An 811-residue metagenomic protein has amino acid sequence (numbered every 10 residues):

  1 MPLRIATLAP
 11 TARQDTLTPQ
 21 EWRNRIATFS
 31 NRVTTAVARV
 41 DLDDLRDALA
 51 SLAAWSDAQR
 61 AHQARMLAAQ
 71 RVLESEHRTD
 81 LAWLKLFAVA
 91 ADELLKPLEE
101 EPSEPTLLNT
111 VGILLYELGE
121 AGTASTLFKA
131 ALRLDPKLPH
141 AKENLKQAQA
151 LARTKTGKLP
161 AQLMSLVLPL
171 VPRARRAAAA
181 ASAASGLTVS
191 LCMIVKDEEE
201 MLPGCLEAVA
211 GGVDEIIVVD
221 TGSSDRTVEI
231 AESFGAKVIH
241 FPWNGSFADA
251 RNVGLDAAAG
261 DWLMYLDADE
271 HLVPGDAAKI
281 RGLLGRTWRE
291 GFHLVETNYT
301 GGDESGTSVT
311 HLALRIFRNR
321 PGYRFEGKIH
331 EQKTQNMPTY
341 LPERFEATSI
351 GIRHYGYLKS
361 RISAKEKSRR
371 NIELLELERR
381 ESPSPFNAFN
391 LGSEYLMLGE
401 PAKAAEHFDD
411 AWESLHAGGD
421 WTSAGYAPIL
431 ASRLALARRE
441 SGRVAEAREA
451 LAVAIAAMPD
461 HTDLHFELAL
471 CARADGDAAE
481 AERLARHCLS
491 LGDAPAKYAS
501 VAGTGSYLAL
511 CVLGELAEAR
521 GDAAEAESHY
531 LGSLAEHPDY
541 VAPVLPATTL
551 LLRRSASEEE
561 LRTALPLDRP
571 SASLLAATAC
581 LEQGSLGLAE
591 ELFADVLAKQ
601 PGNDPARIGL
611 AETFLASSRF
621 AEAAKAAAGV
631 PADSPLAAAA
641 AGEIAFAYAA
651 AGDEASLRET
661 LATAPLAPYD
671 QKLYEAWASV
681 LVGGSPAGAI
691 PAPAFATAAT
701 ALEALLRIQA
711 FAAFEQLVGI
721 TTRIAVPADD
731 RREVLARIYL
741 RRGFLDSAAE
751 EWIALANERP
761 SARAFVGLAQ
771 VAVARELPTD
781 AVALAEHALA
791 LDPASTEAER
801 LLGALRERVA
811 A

Functional and structural regions predicted by a protein language model:
A36-R39, V72, L81, L115 (+15 more regions): Residue at a conserved register position within TPR or TPR-like alpha-solenoid repeats
T106, H140-E207: N-proximal low-complexity "stem/linker" segments adjacent to membrane-targeting elements
T110, N144, N390, R433 (+10 more regions): Canonical tetratricopeptide repeat
G157-S182, A248-L255, L272-E406, D410 (+1 more regions): Catalytic-site signature of metal-activated, phosphate-bearing donor transferases, centered on the GT-A/GT-A-like
A208, G212, D220-E232, W243 (+1 more regions): A conserved acidic beta->alpha catalytic loop
V228-V253, A257: Conserved donor nucleotide-binding strand/loop of the catalytic core
L263: Short aromatic/hydrophobic "clamp" motif used to bind/position activated sugar donors
